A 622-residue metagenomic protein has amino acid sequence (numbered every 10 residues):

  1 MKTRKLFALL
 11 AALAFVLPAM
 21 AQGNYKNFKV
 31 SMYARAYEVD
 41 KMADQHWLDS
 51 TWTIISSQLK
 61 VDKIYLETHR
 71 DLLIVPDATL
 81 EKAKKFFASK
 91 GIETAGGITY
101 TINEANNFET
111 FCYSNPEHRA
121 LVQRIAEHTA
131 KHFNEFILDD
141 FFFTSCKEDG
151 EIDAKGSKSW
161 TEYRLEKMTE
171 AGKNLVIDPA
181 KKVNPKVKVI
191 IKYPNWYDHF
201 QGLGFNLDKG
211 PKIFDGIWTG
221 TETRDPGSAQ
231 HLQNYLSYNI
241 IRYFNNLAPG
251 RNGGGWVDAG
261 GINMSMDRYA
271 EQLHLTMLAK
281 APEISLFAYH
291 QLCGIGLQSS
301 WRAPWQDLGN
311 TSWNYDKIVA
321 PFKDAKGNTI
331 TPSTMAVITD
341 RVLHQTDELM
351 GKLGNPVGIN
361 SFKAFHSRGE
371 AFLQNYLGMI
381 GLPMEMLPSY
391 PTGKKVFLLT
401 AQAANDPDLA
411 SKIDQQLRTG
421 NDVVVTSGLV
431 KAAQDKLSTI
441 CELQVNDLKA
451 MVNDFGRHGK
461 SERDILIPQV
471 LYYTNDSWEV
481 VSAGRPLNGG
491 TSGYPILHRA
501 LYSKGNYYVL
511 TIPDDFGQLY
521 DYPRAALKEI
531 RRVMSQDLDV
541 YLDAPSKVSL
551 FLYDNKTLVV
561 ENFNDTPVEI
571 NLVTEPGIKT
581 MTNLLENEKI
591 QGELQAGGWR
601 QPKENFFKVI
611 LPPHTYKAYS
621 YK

Functional and structural regions predicted by a protein language model:
M1-A8: Bacterial N-terminal signal peptides that target proteins for export
A8-P18: Bacterial N-terminal signal peptides
A19-G23: Boundary at the C-terminal end of the N-terminal hydrophobic targeting segment
Y25-S50, T79-N134, D140, T144-D149 (+3 more regions): Active-site-adjacent "subsite" loops/lids of carbohydrate-active enzymes
Y33-E38, E67-R70, I98-T99, D139-F142 (+11 more regions): Structural motif
D44-T53, L373-K394, A401-A404: A short, well-structured beta->alpha microelement
D62, N106-T110, A126, N134 (+13 more regions): Hydrophobic targeting/anchoring helices
N375, M384, P388, T400-K622: A conserved amphipathic helix/loop scaffold that creates a polar/acidic microenvironment used either to coordinate
